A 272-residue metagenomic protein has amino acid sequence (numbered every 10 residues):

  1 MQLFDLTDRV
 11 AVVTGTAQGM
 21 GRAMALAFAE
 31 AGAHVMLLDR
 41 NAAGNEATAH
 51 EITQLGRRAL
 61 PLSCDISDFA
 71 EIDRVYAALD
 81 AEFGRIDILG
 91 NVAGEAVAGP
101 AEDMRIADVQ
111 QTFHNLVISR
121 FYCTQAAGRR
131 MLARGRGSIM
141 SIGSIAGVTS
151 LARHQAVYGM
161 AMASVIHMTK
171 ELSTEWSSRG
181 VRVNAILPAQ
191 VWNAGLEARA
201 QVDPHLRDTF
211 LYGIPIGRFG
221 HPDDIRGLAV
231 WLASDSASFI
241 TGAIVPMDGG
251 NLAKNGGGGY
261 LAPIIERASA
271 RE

Functional and structural regions predicted by a protein language model:
A42-A43, S63-R74, I106, D223-D224: The beta1-alpha1 cofactor-binding region of Rossmann-like NAD(H)/NADP(H)-dependent oxidoreductases
P100-A101, R105-F113, F210: Substrate-binding pocket helix/loop in short-chain dehydrogenase/reductase
T124-Q125, K170: A short, exposed helix-loop element centered on a Lys and neighboring polar residues
R129, T174-S178, S238: Alpha-helical segment proximal to the catalytic Tyr-Lys
M140-S164, T169-S178, Q190: Catalytic loop of short-chain dehydrogenase/reductase
S178, P188-I214, K254-E272: A glycine/serine/threonine-rich, flexible loop-to-helix segment that serves as the NAD(P) cofactor-binding "lid"
S238-L252: Short-chain dehydrogenase/reductase
